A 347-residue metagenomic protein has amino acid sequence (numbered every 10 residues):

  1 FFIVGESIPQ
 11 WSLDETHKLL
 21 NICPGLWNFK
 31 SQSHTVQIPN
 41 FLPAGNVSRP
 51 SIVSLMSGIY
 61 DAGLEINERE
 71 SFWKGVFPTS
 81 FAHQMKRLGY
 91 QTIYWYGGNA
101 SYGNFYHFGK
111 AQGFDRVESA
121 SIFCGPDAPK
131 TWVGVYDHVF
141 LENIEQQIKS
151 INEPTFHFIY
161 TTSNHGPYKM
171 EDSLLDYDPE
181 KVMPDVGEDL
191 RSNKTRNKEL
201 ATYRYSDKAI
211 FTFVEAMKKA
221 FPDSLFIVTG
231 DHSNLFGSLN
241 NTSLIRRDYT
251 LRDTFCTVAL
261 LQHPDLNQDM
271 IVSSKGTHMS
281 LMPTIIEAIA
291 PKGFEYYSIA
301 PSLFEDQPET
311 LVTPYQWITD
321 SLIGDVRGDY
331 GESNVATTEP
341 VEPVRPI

Functional and structural regions predicted by a protein language model:
F1-I347: Solvent-exposed soluble domains appended to multi-pass membrane proteins
